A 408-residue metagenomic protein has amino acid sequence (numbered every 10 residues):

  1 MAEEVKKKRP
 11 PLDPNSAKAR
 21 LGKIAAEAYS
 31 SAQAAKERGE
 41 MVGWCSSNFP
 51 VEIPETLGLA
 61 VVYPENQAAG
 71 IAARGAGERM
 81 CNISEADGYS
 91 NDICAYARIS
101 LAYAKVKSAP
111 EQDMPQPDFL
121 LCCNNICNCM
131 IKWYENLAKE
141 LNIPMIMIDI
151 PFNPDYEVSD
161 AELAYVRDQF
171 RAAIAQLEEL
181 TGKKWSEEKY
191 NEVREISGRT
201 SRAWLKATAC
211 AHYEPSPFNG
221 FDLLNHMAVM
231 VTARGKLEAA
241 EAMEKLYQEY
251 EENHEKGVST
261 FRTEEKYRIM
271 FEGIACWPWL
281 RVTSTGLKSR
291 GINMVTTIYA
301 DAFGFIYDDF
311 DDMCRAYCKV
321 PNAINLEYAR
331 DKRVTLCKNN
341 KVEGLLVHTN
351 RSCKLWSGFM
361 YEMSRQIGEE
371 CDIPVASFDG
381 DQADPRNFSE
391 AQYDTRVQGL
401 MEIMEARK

Functional and structural regions predicted by a protein language model:
A2-M41, R167, R171-A300, F305 (+1 more regions): A charged, amphipathic alpha-helical module
V42, D118-F119, R268, G344: Structural motif
G43-E52, C123-M130, G273-P278, R351-G358: Gly/Ser/Thr-rich loops at beta-strand to alpha-helix junctions that form or flank small-molecule/cofactor-binding
W44-D113, I126, W133-Y134: An N-terminal, globular interaction/scaffold subdomain
E55-E85, Y267-V334, K338-N340: Redox- and metal-dependent alpha/beta enzyme cores, enriched for Fe-S-associated oxidoreductases and cofactor-handling
Y103-K105, P110-C210: Internal, well-ordered alpha/beta segment that forms a basic, Gly-enriched binding/recognition surface
I324-D372, A376: C-terminal hydrophobic structural anchor segments that stabilize assembly/packing rather than catalytic chemistry
Y361-K408: Peripheral docking tails and interdomain loops at the edges of cofactor- or intermediate-handling domains
